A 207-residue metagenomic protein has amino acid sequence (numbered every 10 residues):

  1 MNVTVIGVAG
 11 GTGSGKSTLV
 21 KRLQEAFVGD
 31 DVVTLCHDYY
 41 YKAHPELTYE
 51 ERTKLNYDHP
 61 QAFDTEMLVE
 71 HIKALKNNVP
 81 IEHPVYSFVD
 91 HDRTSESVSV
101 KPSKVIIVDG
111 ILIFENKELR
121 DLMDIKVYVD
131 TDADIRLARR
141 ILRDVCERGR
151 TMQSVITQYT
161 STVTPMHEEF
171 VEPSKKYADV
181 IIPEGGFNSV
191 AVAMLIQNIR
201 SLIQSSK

Functional and structural regions predicted by a protein language model:
T12: The conserved Walker
K16: Conserved lysine of the Walker
L19: Hydrophobic positions on the alpha1 helix immediately C-terminal to the Walker A/P-loop
E25-V33: Post-Walker A helix-loop "phosphate-sensing" segment adjacent to the P-loop in P-loop NTPases
V33-T34, K42, E46-F88: Conserved nucleotide-sensing/catalytic segment adjacent to the nucleotide-binding pocket in NTP-handling enzymes
T94-R148: ATP-dependent NMP and nucleoside kinases share a basic, alpha-helical "lid"
K101-P102, L142, T164-K207: NTP-dependent small-molecule kinase module
